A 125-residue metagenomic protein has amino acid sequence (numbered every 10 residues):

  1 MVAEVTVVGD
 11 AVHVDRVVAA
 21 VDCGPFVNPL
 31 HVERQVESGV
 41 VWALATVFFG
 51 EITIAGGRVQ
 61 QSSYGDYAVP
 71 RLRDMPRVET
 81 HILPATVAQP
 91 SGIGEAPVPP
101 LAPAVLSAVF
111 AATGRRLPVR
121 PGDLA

Functional and structural regions predicted by a protein language model:
M1-A125: C-terminal catalytic domains of large/alpha subunits in multi-subunit enzymes
